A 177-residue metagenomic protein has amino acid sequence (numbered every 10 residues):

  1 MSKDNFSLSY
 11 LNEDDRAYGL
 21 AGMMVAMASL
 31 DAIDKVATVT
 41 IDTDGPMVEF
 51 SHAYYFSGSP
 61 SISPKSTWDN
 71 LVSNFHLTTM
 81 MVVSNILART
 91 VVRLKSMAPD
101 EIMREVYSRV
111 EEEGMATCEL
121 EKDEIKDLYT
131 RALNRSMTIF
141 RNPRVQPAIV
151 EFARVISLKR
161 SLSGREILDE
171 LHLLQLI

Functional and structural regions predicted by a protein language model:
S2-I177: Soluble catalytic regions of large protease machineries
